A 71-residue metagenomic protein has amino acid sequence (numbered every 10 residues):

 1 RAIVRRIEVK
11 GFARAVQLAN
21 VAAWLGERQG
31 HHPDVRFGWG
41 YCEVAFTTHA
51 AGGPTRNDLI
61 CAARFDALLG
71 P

Functional and structural regions predicted by a protein language model:
R1-P71: Long, contiguous binding/interaction regions
